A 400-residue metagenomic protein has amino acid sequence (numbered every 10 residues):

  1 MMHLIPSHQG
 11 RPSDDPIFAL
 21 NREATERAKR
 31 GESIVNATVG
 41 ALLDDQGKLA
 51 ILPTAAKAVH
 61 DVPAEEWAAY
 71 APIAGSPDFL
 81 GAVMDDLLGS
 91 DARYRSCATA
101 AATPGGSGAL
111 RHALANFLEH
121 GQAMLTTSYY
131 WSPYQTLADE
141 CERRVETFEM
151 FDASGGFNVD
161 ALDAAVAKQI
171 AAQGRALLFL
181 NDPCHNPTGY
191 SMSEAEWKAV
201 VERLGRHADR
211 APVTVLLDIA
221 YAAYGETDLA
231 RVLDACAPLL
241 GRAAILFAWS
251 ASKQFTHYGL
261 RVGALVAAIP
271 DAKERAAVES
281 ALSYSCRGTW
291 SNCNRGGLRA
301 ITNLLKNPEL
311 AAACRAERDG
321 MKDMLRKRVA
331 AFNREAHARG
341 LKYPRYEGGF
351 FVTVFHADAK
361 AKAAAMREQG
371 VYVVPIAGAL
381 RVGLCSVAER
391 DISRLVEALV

Functional and structural regions predicted by a protein language model:
G10-P104: N-terminal small-domain helix-loop-helix segment of the aminotransferase-like
D14, P77, D85, G89-R93 (+3 more regions): PLP-dependent enzyme catalytic core of the Aspartate aminotransferase-like
I34-N36, P72, A248, K342-E347 (+1 more regions): Short beta-strand
D44-D45, C314-M366: Conserved PLP-binding catalytic core of the aspartate aminotransferase-like
P63-P212, A222-L239: Conserved core of the PLP fold type I
A82, L240-A316, K322: Conserved core segment of the aminotransferase class I/II
C97, R345-F351, P375-A379: Short Gly/Ser/Thr- and Asp/Glu-enriched loop/turn motifs at secondary-structure junctions
L216: Generic enzyme active-site microenvironment
